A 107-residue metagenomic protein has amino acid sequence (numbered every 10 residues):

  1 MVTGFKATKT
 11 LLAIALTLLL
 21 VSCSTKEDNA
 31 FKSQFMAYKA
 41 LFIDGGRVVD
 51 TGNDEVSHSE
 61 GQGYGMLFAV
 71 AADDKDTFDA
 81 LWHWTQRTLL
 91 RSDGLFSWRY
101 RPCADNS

Functional and structural regions predicted by a protein language model:
V2, L19-V21: Intrinsic disorder/low-complexity segments
V2-L12: Bacterial N-terminal signal peptides that target proteins for export
L11-L19: Bacterial N-terminal signal peptides
C23-E60, V70-C103: Low-complexity, Ser/Thr/Pro/Gly-enriched N-terminal "stalk/linker" regions
N106-S107: Peptidoglycan-targeting cell-wall enzymes and recognition modules
